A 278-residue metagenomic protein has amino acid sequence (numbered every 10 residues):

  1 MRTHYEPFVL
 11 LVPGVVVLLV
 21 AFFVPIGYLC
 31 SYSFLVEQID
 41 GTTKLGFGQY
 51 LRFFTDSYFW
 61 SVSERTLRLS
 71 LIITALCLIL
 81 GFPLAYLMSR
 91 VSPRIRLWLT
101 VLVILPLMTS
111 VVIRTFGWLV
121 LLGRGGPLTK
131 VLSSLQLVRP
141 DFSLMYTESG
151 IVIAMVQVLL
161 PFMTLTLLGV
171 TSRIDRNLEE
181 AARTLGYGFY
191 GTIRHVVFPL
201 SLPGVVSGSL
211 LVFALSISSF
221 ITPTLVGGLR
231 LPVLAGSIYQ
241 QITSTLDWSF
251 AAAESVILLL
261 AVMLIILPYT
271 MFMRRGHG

Functional and structural regions predicted by a protein language model:
M1-R2, I72-I104, L119-V120, R176-E179 (+1 more regions): Transmembrane-helix boundary motif in ABC transporter permease subunits
M1-Y5, E64, R94-L97, E148-G150 (+1 more regions): Amphipathic cytosolic juxtamembrane alpha-helices at the membrane-cytosol interface of multi-pass membrane transporters
F8, S31-A75, D141, T243-D247: Periplasmic/extracellular loop-to-transmembrane helix junction in inner-membrane transport proteins
V9, L168-E179, R183, A252-G278: C-terminal transmembrane helix and the adjacent membrane-cytosol boundary/short C-terminal tail of inner/organellar
P13-F22, L105, Q157, F162-T171 (+3 more regions): Transmembrane alpha-helices
F22-S57, L121, G125-G126, V131 (+2 more regions): Short membrane-interfacial helix/loop motifs at transmembrane-helix boundaries
Q38-T43, I221-L246: Glycine-rich helix-loop "coupling/hinge" segments at transmembrane-helix boundaries in multipass transporters
F47, T115-V156, Y190, V226-R230: Membrane-interfacial helix termini and adjacent extracytoplasmic/periplasmic loops of multi-pass transporters
